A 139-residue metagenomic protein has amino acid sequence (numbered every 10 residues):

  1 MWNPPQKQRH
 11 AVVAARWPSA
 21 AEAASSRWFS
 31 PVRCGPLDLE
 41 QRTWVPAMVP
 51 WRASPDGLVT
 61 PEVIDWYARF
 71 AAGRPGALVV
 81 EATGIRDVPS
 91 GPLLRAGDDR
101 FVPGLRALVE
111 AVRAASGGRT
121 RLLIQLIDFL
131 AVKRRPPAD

Functional and structural regions predicted by a protein language model:
M1-D139: Flavin-dependent oxidoreductase catalytic cores
